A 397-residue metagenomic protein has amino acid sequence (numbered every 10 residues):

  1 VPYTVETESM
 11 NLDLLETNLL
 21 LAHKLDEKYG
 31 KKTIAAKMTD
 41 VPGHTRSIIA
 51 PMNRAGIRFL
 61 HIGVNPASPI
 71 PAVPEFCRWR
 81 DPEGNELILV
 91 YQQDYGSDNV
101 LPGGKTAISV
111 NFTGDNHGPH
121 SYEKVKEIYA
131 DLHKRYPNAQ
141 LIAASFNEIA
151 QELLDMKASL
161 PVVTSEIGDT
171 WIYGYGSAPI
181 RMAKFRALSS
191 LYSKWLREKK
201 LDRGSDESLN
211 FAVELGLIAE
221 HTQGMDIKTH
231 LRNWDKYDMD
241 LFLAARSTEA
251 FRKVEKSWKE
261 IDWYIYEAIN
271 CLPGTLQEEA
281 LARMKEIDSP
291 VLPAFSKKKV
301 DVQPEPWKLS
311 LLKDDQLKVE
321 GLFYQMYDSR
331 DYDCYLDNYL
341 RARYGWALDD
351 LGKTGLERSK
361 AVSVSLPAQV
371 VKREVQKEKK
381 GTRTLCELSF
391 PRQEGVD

Functional and structural regions predicted by a protein language model:
V1-I265, V375-D397: Catalytic-domain carbohydrate-binding cleft regions of carbohydrate-active enzymes
L217-D397: Catalytic and substrate-binding regions of extracellular carbohydrate-active enzymes, especially polysaccharide lyases
